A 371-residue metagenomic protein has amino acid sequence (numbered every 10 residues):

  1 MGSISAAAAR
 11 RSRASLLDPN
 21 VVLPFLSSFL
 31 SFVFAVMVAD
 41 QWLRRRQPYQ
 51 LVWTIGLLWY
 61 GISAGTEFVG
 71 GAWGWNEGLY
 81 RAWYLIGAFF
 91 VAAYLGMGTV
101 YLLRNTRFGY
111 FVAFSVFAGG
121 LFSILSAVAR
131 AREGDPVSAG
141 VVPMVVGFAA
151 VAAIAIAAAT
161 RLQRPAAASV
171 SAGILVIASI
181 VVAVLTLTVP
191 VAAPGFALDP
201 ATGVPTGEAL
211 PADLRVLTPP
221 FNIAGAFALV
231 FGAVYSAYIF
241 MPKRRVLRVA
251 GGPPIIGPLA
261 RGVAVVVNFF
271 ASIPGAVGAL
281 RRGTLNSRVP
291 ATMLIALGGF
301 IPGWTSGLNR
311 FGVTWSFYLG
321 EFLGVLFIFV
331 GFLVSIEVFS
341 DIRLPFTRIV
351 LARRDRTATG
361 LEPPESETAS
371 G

Functional and structural regions predicted by a protein language model:
R13-R44, I223-P242: First transmembrane helix
L17-S31, Q47-V151, Y318-L326: Individual alpha-helical transmembrane segments in multi-pass integral membrane proteins
A39-W53, V100-V112, A158-V170, F240-R248 (+1 more regions): Membrane-interface helix-boundary motifs at transmembrane edges
V100-D199, P253-P258: The cytoplasmic-loop to transmembrane-helix boundary for the fourth helix
A139-M144, P211-L229: A loop-to-helix transmembrane entry motif
T160-A178, V234-L297: Membrane-helix boundary/juxtamembrane motif in polytopic membrane proteins
A193-P211: Membrane-interface interhelical connector segments
F231-I239, F269-S370: C-terminal transmembrane-bundle signature of multipass membrane proteins, characterized by strong activation on
